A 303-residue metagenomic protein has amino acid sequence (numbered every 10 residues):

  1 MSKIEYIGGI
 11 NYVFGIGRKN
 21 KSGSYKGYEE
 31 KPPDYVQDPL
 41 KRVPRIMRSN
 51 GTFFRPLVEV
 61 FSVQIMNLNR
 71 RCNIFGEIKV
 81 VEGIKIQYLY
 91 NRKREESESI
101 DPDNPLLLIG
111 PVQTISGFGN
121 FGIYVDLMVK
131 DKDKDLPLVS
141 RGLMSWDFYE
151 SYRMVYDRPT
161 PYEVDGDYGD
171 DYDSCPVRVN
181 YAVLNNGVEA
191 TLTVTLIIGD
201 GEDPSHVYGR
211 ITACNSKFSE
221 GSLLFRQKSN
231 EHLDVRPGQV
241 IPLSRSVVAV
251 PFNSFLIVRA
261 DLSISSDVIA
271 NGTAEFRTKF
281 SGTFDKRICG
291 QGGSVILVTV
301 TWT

Functional and structural regions predicted by a protein language model:
M1-Q64, G83-T303: Peripheral membrane interaction modules
R71-N73, V80-I84: Acidic, serine/threonine- and proline-rich intrinsically disordered low-complexity regions
